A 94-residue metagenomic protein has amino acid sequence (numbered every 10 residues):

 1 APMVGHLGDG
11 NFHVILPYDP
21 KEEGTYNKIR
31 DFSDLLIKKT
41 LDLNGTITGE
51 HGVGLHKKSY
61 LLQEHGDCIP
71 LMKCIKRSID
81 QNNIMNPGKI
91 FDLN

Functional and structural regions predicted by a protein language model:
A1-N94: Conserved glycine-rich FAD pyrophosphate-binding loop
